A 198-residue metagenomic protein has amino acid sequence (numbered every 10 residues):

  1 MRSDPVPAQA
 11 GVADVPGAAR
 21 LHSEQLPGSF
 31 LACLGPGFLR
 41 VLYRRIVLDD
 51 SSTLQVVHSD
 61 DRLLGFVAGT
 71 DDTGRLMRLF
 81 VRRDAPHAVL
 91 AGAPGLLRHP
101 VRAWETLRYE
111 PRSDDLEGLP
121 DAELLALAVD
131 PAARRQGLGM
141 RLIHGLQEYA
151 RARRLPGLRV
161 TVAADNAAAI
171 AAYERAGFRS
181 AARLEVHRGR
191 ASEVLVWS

Functional and structural regions predicted by a protein language model:
S3-R20: A short beta-loop-alpha structural element at the N-terminal edge of CoA-dependent acyl/N-acetyltransferase catalytic
R20-L34, I46, D71-R75: Helix-loop element at the rim of GNAT/NAT acetyltransferase active sites that forms part of the acceptor-substrate
R44-V56, D72-L79, E123: A short helix-loop-beta-strand connector motif used in the catalytic cores of GNAT acetyltransferases and, in some
S52-V67, D130: Conserved beta-hairpin
G74-A122: Conserved acyl-donor/pantetheine-binding loop and adjacent beta-alpha core of acyl/acetyltransferases and related
P120-A122, I143, A150-T161: Conserved GNAT acetyl-CoA-binding A-motif
A126, R135-Y149, A171-R175: Conserved acetyl-CoA-binding loop-helix of GNAT-fold acetyltransferases
P156-I170, R175-G177, A182-S198: C-terminal "cap" of GNAT-fold acetyltransferases
